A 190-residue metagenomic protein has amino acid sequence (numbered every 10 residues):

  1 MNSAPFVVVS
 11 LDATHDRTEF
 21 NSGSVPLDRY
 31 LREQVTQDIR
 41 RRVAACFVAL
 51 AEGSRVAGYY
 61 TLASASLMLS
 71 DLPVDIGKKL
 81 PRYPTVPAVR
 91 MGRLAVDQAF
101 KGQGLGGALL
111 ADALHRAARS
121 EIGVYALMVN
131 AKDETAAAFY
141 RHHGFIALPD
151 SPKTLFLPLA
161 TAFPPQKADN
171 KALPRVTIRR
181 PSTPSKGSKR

Functional and structural regions predicted by a protein language model:
M1-Q37, R41, C46: Short amphipathic alpha-helix that is part of the acyltransferase structural core
R42-S64, V74: Conserved beta-hairpin
A44-V48, Y59, A88, R93 (+2 more regions): Short hydrophobic/aromatic beta-strand element in the GNAT-like acyltransferase core that lines or flanks the acyl-donor
Y59-R93: Conserved acyl-donor/pantetheine-binding loop and adjacent beta-alpha core of acyl/acetyltransferases and related
D97-A99: Active-site acidic-Proline motif in GNAT/NAT acetyltransferases
G102-H115, H142: Conserved acetyl-CoA-binding loop-helix of GNAT-fold acetyltransferases
L110, H115-A131: Conserved GNAT acetyl-CoA-binding A-motif
G123-V124, A131-D150: Conserved active-site alpha-helix within GNAT-family acetyltransferase domains
